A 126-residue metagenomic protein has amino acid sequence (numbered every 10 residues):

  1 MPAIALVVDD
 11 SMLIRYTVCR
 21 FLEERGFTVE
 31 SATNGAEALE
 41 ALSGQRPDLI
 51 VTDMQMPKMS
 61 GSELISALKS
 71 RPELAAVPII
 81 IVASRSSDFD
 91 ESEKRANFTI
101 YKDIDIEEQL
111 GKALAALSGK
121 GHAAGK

Functional and structural regions predicted by a protein language model:
M12-E30: Two-component/phosphorelay signaling modules centered on CheY-like receiver
S31-L49: Acidic, metal-coordinating helix/loop segments flanking the phosphotransfer/catalytic sites of two-component signaling
R46-D48, E73-P78: His-Asp phosphorelay/catalytic-motif detector in bacterial-type signaling
D53: Active-site residues of response regulator receiver
M56: Receiver (REC) domain active-site loop signature in two-component systems and cognate sites in sensor histidine kinases
V82-A83: Hydrophobic/aromatic residues positioned on beta-strands within the core alpha/beta folds
R95-L117, G121: Output/docking surface of receiver
